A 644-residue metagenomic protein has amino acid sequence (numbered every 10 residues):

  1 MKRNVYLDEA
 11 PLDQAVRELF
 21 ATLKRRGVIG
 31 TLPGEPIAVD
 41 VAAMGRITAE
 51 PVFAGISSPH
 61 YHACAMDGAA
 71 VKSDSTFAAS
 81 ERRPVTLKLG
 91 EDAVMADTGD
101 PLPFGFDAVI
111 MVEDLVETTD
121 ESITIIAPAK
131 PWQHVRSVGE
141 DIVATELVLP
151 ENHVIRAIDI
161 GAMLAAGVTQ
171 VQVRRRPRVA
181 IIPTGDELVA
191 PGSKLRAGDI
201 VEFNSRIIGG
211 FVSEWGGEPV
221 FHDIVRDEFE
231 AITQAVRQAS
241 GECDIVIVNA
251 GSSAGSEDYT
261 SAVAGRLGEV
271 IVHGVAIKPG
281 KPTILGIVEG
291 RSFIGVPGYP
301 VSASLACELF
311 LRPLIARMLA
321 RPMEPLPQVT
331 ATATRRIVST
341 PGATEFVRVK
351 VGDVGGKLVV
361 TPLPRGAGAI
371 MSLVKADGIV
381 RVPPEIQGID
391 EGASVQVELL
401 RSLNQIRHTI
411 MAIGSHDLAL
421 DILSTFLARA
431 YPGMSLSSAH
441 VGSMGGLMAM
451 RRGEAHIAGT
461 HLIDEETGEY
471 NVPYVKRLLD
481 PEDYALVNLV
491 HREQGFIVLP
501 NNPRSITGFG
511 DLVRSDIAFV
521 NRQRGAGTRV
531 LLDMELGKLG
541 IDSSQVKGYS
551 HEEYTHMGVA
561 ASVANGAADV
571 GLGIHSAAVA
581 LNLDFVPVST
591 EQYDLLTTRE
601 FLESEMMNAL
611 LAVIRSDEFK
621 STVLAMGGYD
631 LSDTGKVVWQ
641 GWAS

Functional and structural regions predicted by a protein language model:
K2-Q170, V329-T330, F346, V382-P384 (+1 more regions): Phosphate-interaction motifs
D13-R17, G27-V41, G45, E50 (+4 more regions): Flexible glycine/proline-rich
S137-V248, T409-M434, S438: Phosphate-binding glycine-rich loops and their immediate beta-loop-alpha structural context
R407-H416, G510-V530: Short loop->beta-strand "edge-of-pocket" segments that line small-molecule binding or catalytic clefts across diverse
I422-P432, G510, R522, T528-H551: Ligand-binding cleft/hinge of the Venus flytrap
G459-R477, A560-S589: A ligand-binding cleft/hinge motif common to bilobed small-molecule-binding domains
P481-E493, L583-A612, V637: Periplasmic-binding protein-like
L489, V498-F519: Flexible hinge/capping segments at coil-to-helix
